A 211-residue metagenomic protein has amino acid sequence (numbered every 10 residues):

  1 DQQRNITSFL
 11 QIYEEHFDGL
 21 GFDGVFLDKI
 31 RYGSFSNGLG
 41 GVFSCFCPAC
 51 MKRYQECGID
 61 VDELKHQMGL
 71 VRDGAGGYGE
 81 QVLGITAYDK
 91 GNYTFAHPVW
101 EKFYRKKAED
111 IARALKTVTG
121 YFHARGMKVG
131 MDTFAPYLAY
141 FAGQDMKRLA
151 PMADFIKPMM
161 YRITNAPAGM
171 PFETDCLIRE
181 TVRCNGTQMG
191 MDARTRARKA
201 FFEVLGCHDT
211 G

Functional and structural regions predicted by a protein language model:
D1-F155, M159-T210: Polysaccharide-binding and catalytic clefts of secreted carbohydrate-active enzymes
